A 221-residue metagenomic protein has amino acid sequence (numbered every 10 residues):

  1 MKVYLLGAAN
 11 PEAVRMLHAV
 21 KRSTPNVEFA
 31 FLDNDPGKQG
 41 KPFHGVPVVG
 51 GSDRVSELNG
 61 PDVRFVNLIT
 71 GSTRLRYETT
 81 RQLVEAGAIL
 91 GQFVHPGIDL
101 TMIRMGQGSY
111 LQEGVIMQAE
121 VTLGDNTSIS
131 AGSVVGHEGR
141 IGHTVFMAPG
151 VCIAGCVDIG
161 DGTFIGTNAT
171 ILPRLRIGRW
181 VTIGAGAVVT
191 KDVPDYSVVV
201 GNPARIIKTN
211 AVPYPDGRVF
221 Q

Functional and structural regions predicted by a protein language model:
M1-N67: A solvent-exposed beta-alpha-beta segment
A8, N34, T70, H95 (+1 more regions): Cofactor-binding loop segments of dinucleotide-utilizing enzymes, especially the Rossmann-like FAD- and NAD(P)+-binding
P11-E12, R74, V188: Short alpha-helical
R15-L17, K41, R76-T79, V193 (+1 more regions): Short glycine-/acidic-enriched loop or helix-start segments at secondary-structure transitions that form or flank
V49-R104, G108-Q118: Compact structured core domains
F93-V200, A204-I207: Structural signal for interior beta-strand "rungs" in well-ordered beta-sheet cores of soluble enzyme domains
V200-Q221: …primarily DNA-binding HTH/wHTH and HhH modules…
